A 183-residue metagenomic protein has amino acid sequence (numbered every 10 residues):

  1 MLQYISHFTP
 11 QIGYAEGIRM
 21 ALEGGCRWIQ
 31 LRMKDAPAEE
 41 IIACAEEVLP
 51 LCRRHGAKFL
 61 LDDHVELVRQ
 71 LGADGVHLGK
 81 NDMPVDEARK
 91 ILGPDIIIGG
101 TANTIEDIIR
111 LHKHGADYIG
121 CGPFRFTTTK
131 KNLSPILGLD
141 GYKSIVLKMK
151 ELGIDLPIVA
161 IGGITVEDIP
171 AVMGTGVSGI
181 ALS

Functional and structural regions predicted by a protein language model:
M1-M83, K90-D117, S144-L147, I154-P157 (+1 more regions): Conserved N-terminal beta1-alpha1 strand-loop-helix module at the mouth
H7, F126-T127, P135, V166: Generic structural "secondary-structure junction" signal
L31, V68, F126-N132: A short acidic, helix-capping loop that chelates divalent metal ions and anchors anionic groups
G79, D117-R125, S183: Non-cysteine beta-strand/loop elements that form the S-adenosyl-L-methionine
C121, I158-I164, I180-L182: Glycine-rich beta-strand-to-loop/alpha-helix junction loops that act as flexible
G122, K131, P135, G162: Flexible, active-site-adjacent loop/turn segments at secondary-structure boundaries
K130-L147: Substrate-recognition "cap/lid" segment bordering the active-site pocket of phosphatases
